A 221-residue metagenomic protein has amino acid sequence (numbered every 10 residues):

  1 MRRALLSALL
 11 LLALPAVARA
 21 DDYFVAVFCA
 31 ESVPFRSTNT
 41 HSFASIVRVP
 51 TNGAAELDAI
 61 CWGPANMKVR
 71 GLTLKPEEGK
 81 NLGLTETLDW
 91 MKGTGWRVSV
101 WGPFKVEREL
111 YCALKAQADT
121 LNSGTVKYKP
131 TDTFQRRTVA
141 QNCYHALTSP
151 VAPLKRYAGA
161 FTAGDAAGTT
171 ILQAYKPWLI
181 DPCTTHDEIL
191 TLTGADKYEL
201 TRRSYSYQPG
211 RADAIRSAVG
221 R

Functional and structural regions predicted by a protein language model:
A4-L14: Sec-dependent N-terminal signal peptides
L14-A20: Sec/Tat signal peptide C-region and signal peptidase I cleavage site
D21-F104: Glycine-rich catalytic cores of cysteine/serine-nucleophile enzymes that process amide/ester linkages in cell-envelope
K80-Y128, F134, T138: Mid-length scaffold segments of soluble, non-membrane domains
A118-R221: Activation targets extended, charge/polar-rich intrinsically disordered C-terminal tails
